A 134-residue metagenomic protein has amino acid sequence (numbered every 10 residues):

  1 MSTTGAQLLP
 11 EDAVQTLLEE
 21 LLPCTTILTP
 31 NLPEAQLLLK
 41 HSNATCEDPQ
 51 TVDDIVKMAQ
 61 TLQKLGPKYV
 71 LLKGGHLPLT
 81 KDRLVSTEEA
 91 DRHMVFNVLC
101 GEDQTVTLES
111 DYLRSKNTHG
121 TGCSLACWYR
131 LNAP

Functional and structural regions predicted by a protein language model:
M1-T3: N-terminal glycine-rich phosphate/adenylate-binding segment common to multiple enzyme folds
Q7-T105: Conserved phosphate/ATP/ADP-binding segment of small-molecule kinases
K68-Y69, R114-K116: N-terminal hydrophobic or amphipathic segments with adjacent small-residue motifs that include Sec signal peptides
L108: Hydrophobic residues at beta-strand termini and immediately following loops that shape nucleotide-binding pockets
S115-P134: Short, small-residue alpha-helix embedded
